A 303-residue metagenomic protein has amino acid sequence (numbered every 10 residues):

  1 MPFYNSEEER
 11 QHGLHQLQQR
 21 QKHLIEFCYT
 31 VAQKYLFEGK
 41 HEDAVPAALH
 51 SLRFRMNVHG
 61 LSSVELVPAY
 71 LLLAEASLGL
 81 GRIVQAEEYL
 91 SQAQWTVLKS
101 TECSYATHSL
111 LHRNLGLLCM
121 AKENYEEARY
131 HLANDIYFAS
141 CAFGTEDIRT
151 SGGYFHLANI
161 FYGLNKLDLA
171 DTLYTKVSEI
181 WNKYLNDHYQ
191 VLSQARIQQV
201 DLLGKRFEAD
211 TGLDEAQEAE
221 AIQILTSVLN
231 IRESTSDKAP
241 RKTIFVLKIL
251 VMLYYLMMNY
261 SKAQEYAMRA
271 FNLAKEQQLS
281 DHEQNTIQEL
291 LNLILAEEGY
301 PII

Functional and structural regions predicted by a protein language model:
M1-I303: Intrinsic-disorder-linked linear interaction elements in eukaryotic regulatory proteins
